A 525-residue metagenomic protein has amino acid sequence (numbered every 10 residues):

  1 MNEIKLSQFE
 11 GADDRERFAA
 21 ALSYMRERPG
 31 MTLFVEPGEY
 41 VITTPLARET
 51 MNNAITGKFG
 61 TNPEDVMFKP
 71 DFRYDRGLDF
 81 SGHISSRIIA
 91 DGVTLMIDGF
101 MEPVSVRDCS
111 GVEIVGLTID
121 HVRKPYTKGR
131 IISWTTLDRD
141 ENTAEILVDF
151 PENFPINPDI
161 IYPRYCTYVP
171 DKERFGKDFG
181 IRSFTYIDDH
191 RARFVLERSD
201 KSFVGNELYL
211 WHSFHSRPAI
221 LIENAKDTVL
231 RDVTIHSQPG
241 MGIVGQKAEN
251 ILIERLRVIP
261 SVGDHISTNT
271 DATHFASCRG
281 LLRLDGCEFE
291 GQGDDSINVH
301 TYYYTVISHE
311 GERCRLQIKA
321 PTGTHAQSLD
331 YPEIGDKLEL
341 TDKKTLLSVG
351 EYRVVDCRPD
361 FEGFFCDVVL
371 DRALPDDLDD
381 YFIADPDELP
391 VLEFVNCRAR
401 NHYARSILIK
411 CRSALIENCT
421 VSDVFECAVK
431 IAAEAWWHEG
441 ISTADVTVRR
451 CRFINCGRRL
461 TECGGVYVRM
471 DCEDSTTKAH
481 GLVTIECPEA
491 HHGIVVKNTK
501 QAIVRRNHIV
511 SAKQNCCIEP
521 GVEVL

Functional and structural regions predicted by a protein language model:
M1-F18: Right-handed parallel beta-helix/beta-solenoid
D14-R15, A19-E36, Y40-L525: Extracellular parallel beta-helix/beta-solenoid repeat domains
